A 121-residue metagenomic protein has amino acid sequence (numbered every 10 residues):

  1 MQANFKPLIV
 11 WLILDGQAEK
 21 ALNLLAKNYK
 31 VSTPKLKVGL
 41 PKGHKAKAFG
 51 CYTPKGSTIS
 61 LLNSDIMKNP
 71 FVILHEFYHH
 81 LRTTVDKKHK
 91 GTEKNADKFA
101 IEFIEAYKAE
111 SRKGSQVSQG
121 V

Functional and structural regions predicted by a protein language model:
Q2-I59, S64-I66, K113-V121: Auxiliary, metal-adjacent structural segments of Zn-dependent hydrolase domains
I9, L81-V85: Short amphipathic alpha-helical interaction patches enriched in hydrophobic/aromatic residues with interspersed Lys/Arg
N28, F77-H80, K108: Metal-dependent phosphohydrolase cores
Y52, Y78-H80, F99: Aromatic side chains
S57-I73, D86-G91: Short pre-active-site segment immediately N-terminal to the catalytic Zn-binding motif
I73-R82, N95: Active-site His/Glu-centered metal-binding helix of metallohydrolases
H89-V121: Post-HExxH zinc-binding segment in Zn-dependent metallohydrolases
